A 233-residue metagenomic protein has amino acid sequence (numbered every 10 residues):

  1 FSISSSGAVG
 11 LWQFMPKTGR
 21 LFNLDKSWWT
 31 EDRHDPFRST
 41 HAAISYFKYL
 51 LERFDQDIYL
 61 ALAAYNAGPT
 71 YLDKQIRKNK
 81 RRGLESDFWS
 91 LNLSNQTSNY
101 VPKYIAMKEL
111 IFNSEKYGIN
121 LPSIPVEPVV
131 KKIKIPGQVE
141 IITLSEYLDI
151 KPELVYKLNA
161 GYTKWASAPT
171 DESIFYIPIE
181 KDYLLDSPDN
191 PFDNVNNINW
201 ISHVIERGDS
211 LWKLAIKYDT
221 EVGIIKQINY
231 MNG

Functional and structural regions predicted by a protein language model:
S2-N23, D171-E172: Short, surface-exposed glycine/acidic/tryptophan-bearing loops
L21, K26-W29, H34-F54, Y59-G233: Extracytoplasmic and endomembrane cell-envelope/extracellular-matrix remodeling and assembly machinery
